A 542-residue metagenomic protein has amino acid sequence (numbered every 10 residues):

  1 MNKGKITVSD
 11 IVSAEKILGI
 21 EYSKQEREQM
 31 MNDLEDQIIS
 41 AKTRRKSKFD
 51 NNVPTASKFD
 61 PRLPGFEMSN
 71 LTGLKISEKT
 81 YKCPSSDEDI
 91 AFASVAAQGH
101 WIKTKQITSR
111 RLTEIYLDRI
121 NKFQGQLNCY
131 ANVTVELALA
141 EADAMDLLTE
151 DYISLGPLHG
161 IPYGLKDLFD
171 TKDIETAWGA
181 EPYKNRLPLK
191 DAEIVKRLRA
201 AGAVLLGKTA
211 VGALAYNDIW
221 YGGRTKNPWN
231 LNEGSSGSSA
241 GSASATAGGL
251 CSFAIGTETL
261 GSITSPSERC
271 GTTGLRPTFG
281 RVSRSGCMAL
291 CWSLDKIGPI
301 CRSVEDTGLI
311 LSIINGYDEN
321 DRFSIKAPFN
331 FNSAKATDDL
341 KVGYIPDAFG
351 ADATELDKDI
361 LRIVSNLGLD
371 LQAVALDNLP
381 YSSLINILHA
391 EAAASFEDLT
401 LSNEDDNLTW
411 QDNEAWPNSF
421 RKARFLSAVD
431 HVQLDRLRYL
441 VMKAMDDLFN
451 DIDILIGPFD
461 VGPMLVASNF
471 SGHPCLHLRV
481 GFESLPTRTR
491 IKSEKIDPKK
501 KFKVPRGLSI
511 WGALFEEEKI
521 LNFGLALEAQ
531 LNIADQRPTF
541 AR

Functional and structural regions predicted by a protein language model:
T7-E26: Mature N-terminal segment immediately following signal peptide/propeptide cleavage in secreted/periplasmic
Y22-L260, R362-I363: Gly/Ser-rich catalytic/binding loops embedded in alpha/beta enzyme cores
N70, K105, G160, A200 (+5 more regions): Glycine-rich, small-residue loops and helix-cap segments that act as flexible hinges at active-site edges
I76-D89, L158-W178, A336-I345, N386-M442 (+1 more regions): Short helix-loop capping/hinge segments that flank enzyme active sites or metal/cofactor-binding pockets
I76-Y81, R276-K358, S402, A529-R542: A short helix-breaking turn/cap at a secondary-structure junction
E88-F92, Q124, G160, K172-E175 (+2 more regions): Gly/Ser-rich, acidic/histidine-flanked active-site/gating loops
Q106, R111-L117, D143-L147, N332 (+3 more regions): Acyltransferase
K190-I314, P458, N469, H473-G481 (+1 more regions): Short glycine/serine-rich loop segments
